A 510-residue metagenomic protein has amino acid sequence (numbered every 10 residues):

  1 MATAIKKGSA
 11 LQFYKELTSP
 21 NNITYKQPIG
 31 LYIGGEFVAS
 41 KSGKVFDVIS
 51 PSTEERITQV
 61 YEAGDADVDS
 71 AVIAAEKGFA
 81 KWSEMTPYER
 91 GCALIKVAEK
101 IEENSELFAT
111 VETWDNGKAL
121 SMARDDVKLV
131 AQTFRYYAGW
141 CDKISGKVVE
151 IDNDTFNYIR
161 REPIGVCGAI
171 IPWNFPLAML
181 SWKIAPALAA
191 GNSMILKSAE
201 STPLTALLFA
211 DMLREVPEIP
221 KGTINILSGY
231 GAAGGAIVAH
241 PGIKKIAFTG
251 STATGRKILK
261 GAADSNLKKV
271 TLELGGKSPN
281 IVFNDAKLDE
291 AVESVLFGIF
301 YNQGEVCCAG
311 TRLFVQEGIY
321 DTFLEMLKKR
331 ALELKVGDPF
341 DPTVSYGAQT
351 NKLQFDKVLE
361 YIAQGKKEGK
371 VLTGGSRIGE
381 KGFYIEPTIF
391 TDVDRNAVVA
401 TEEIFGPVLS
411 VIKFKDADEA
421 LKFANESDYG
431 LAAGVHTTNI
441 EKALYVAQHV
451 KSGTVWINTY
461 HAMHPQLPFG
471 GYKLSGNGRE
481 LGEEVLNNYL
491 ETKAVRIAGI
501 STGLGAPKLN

Functional and structural regions predicted by a protein language model:
A2-A4, E55-T58, E218, I243 (+4 more regions): Conserved C-terminal structural/oligomerization subdomain of aldehyde/semialdehyde dehydrogenase
A2-S52: Hydrophobic face of amphipathic alpha-helices that form TPR/SEL1-like repeat modules and related alpha-solenoid
E54, R90, E112, F134 (+9 more regions): Residue-level signal for inorganic ion chemistry
E55-S145, D154: Glycine-rich loop-to-alpha-helix module at the N-terminal edge of alpha/beta enzyme cores
I57-A63, G78-E84, G168-A169, N280-F283 (+5 more regions): Short, well-ordered beta-strand elements within core beta-sheets of diverse protein domains
F79, S83, A98-S105, A109 (+19 more regions): Structural signal for hydrophobic packing residues in well-ordered secondary-structure cores of soluble enzyme domains
G146-E290, F414: Rossmann-like NAD(P) dinucleotide-binding subdomain of oxidoreductase/dehydrogenase enzymes
A253-D394, F423, I457, L504-L509: ALDH superfamily catalytic-core signature
